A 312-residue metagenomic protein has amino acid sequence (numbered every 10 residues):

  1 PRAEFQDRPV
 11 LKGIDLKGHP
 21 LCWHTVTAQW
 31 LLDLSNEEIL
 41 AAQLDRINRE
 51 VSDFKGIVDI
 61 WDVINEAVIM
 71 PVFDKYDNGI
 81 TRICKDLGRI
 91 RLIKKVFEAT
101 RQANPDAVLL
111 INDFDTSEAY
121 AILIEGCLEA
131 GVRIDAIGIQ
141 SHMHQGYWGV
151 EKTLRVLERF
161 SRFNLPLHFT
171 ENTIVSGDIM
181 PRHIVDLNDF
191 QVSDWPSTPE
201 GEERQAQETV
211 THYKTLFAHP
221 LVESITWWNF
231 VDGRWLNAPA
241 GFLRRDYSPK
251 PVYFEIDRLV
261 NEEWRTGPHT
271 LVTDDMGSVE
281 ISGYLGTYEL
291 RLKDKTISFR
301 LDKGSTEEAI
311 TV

Functional and structural regions predicted by a protein language model:
P1-R2, I39-V51, S117-C127, A206-T215: Short, acidic/polar
R2-V108, F114: Substrate-binding cleft and catalytic face of glycoside hydrolase catalytic domains, especially the flexible beta-alpha
H19-P20, E66, H142-H144, H219: Histidine-centered active-site/metal-ligand motif
P20-C22, D113-D115, N229-V231, D294: A mature extracytoplasmic/lumenal domain signature
W23-H24, H142, V175, V231: Positions that flank functional sites
L31-L44, K75-Y76, E118-A130, I134 (+1 more regions): Short, electropositive alpha-helical surface patch
D53, D62, A67-I90, K95 (+3 more regions): Aromatic-rich peripheral "rim/lid" segments of glycoside hydrolase catalytic domains that contact and position glycan
V58, N65, A99-F114, Y120 (+3 more regions): Aromatic- and acid-rich polysaccharide-binding/catalytic face of secreted or lumenal carbohydrate-active enzymes
